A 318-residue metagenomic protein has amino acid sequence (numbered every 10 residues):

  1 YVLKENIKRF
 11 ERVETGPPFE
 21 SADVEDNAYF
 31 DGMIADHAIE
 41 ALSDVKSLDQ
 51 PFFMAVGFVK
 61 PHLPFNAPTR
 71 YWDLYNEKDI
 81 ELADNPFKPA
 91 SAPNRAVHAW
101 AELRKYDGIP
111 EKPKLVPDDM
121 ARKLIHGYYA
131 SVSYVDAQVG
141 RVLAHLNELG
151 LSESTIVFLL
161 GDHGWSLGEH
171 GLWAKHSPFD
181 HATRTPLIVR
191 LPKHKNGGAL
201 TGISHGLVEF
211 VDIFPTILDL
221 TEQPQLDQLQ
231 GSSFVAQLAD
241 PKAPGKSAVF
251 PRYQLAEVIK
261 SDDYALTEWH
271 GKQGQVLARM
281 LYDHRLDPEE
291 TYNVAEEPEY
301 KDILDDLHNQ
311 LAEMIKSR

Functional and structural regions predicted by a protein language model:
Y1-D36, E40-Q50, A55-S154, F158-L207 (+4 more regions): Active-site-proximal cap/lid insertion segments
A35-H37, H163-E169, K175, R190 (+6 more regions): C-terminal cap/loop subdomain of S1 sulfatases and analogous C-terminal strand-loop tails that border
T69, E289-Y300: Active-site-proximal N-terminal segment of extracellular/periplasmic enzymes that hydrolyze or transfer
